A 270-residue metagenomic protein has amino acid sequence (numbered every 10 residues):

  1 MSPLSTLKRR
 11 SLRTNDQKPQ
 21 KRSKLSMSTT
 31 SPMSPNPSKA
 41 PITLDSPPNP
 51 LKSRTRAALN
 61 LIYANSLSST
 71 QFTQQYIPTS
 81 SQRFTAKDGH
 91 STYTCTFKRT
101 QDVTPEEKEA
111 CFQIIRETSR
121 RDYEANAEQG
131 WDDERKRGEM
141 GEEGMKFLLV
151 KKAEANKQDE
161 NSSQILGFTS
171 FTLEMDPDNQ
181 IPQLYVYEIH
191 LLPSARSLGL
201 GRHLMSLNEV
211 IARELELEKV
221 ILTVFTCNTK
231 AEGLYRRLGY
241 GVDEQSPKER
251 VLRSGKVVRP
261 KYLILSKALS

Functional and structural regions predicted by a protein language model:
P3-E109: Conserved N-terminal entry element of GNAT/NAT acetyltransferase domains
K98-P193, M205, V210, S266-S270: Acetyl-CoA-dependent GNAT
L192-S194, L198, T226-C227: Active-site acidic-Proline motif in GNAT/NAT acetyltransferases
S197-V210, R237: Conserved acetyl-CoA-binding loop-helix of GNAT-fold acetyltransferases
E218, F225-E232, L238-S270: C-terminal "cap" of GNAT-fold acetyltransferases
